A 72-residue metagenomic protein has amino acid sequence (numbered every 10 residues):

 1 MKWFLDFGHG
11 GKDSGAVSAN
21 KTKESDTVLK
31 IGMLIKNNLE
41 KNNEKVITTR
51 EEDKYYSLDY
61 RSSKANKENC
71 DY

Functional and structural regions predicted by a protein language model:
K2-Y72: Catalytic-core regions of hydrolytic enzymes
